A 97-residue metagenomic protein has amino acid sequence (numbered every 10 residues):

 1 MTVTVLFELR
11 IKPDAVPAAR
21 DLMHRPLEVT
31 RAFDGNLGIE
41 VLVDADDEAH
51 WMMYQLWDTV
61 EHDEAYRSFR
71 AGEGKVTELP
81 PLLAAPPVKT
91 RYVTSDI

Functional and structural regions predicted by a protein language model:
T4-L9, G38-R67: Short, well-ordered beta-strand segments in beta-rich or mixed alpha/beta enzyme and ligand-binding folds
R10-A19: Short, surface-exposed ligand-recognition loops at beta-strand->loop->(often short) alpha-helix junctions that present
A15-V16, T30, D34-G35, D44: A broad, low-amplitude sensor of folded, mature protein cores
R25-L37, L56-K89: An amphipathic, aromatic/His-enriched active-site/gating alpha helix that lines ligand/cofactor pockets
V93-I97: Short, low-order "capping/linker" segments at domain edges
